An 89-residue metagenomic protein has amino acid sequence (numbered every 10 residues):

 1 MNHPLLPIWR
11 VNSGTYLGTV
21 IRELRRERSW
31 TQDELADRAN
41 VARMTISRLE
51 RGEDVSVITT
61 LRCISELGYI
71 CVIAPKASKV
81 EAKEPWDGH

Functional and structural regions predicted by a protein language model:
M1-Y16: A detector for short, charged/polar N-terminal pre-domain segments
N2-L5, V72-H89: Short, charged recognition helix plus adjacent turn of helix-turn-helix-like nucleic-acid-binding domains
T19-E34, R38: Short basic helix-loop element that most often maps to the first helix and adjoining turn of HTH DNA-binding modules
W30, V41, Y69: Short glycine/serine/threonine/alanine-rich loop segments
N40-V55: Recognition helix of helix-turn-helix/homeodomain-like DNA-binding domains that insert into the DNA major groove
I58-A74: DNA major-groove recognition helix of helix-turn-helix/homeodomain DNA-binding modules
